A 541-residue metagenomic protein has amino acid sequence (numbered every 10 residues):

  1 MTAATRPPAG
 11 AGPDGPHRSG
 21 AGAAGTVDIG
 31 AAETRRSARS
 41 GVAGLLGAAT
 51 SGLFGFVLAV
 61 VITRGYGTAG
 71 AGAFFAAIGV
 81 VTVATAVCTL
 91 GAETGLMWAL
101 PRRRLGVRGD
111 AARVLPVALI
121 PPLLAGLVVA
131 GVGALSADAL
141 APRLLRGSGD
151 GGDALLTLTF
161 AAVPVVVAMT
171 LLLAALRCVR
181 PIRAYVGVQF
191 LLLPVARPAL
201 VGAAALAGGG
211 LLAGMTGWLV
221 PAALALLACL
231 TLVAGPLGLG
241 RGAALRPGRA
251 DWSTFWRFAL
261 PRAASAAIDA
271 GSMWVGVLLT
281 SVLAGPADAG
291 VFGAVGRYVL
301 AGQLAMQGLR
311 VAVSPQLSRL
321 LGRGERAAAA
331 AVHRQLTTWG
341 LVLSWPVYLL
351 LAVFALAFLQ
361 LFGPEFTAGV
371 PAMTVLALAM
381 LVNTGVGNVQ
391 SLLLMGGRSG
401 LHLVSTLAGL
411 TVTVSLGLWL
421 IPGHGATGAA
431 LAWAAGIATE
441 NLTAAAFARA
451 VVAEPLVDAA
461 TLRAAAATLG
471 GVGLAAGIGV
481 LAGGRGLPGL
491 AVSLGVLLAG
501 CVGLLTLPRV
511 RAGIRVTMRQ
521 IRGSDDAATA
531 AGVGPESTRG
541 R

Functional and structural regions predicted by a protein language model:
T2-D28, G477-R541: Membrane-proximal transmembrane or re-entrant/amphipathic helices at the cytosolic face
A3-P8, D14-H17, G22-V27, E33-T94 (+5 more regions): Signature of the first transmembrane helix
A4-G10, S19-S37, L211-G217, A228-M273 (+6 more regions): Interhelical loop/hinge segments that connect adjacent transmembrane helices in multipass membrane
R39-F56, G217-V233, R246-R319, W339 (+2 more regions): Transmembrane helical elements of multi-pass membrane transporters/channels
T89-G106, C178, G238, V295-S344 (+1 more regions): Helix-loop junctions and terminal segments of transmembrane helices in multi-pass membrane transport/translocation
A137-T159, R334, V342, L351-L381: Interfacial segments at transmembrane-helix termini and the short loops linking adjacent helices
T157, G187-G238, F258, L407-L418 (+3 more regions): Hydrophobic alpha-helical transmembrane segments
V165-Q189, A377-G409: Membrane-interface junctions at transmembrane-helix termini in multi-pass inner-membrane proteins
